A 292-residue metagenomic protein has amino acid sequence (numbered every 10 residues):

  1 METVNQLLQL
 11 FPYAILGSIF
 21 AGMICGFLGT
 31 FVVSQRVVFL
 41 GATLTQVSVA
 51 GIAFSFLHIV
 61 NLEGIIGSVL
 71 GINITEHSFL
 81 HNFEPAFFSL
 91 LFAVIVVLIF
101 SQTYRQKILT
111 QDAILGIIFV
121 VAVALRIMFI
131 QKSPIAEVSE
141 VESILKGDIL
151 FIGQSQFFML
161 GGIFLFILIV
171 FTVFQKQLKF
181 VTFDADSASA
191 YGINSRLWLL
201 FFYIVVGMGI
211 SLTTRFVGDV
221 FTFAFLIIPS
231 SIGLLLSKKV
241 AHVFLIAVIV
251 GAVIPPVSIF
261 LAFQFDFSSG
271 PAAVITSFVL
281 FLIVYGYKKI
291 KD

Functional and structural regions predicted by a protein language model:
M1-I24: Membrane-interfacial amphipathic/re-entrant helices at transmembrane-helix boundaries
G17, N82-L90, D112-G116, L160-G161 (+2 more regions): Loop-to-transmembrane alpha-helix initiation sites
M23-G29, R36, S68-I114, I249-S258: Alpha-helical transmembrane segments within multi-pass membrane transporters and channels
V33-F54, I108-I117, R215-I227, D266-V274: Short, non-helical or kinked segments that cap or interrupt transmembrane helices
Q46-V94, L98, S231-I246: Membrane-embedded helix boundary and interhelical linker motif in transport proteins
I72, K107, Q111-V173: Transmembrane helix-bundle core of multi-pass membrane transporters and related energy-transducing complexes
G153-P229: Helix-loop-helix "hairpin" substructures at the membrane interface of multi-pass membrane proteins
F216, V220-P271: Transmembrane alpha-helical segments in multi-pass inner-membrane proteins
